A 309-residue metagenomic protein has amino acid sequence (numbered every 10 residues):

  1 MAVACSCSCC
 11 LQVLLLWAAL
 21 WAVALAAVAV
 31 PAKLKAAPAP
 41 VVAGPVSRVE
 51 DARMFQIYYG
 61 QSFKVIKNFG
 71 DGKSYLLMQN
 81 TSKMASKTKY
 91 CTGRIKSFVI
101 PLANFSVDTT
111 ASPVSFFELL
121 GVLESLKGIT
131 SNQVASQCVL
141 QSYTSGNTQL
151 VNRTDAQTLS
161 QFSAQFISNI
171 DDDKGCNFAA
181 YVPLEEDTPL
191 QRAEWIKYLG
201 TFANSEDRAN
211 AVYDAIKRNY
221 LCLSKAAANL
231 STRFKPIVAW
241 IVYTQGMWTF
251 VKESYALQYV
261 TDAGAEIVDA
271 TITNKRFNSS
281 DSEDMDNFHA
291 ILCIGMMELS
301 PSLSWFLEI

Functional and structural regions predicted by a protein language model:
A2-I309: N-terminal ligand-binding lobe of clamshell/alpha-beta domains
